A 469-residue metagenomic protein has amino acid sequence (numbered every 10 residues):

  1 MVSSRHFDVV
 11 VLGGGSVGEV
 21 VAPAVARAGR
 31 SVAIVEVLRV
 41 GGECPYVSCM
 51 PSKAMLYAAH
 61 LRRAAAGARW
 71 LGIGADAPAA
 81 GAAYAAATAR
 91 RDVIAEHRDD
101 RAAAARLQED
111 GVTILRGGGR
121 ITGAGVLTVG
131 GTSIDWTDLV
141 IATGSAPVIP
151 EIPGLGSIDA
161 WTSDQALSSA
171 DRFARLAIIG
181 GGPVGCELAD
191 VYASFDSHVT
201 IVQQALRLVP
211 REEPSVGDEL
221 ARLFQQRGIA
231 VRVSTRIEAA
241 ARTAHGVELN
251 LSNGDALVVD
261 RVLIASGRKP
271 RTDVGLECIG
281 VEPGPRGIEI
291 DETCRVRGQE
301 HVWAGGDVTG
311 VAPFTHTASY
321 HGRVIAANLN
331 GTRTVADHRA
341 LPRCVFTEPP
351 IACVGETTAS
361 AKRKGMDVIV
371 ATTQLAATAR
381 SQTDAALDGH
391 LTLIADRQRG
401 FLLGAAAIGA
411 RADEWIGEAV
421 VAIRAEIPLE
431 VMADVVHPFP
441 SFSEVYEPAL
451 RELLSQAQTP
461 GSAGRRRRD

Functional and structural regions predicted by a protein language model:
S4-F7, V17, P23-R30, V35-R172 (+10 more regions): Glycine-rich flavin
V10-L12, G119, I134-G144, I178-I179 (+5 more regions): Short hydrophobic core segments
L12-L38, E43, M50, A54-A64 (+2 more regions): Flexible, glycine-rich terminal cap/loop adjacent to redox cofactors in electron-transfer oxidoreductases
G13-G18, A177-Y192: Glycine-rich adenosine-cofactor-binding loop
A22, A26, A189-S194: Gly/Ala-rich phosphate-binding loop of Rossmann-like dinucleotide-binding domains, activating on the conserved
S31, R175, S197-T200, A230 (+1 more regions): Residues at the starts of beta-strands that form the adenosine-phosphate
T143-Q165, S252-E292, V308: Glycine-rich beta-alpha-beta "Rossmann" dinucleotide-binding loop(s) and their flanking helix/strand
E292-A312, R399: Short FAD-binding loop at a beta-strand-to-alpha-helix junction that anchors the flavin cofactor in diverse
